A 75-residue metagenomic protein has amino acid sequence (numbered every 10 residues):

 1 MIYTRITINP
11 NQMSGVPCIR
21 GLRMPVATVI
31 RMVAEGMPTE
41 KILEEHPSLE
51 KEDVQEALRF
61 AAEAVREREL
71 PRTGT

Functional and structural regions predicted by a protein language model:
M1-M24: N-terminal first-folded block
N11, V26, M37, R72-G74: A periodicity- and composition-biased signal for non-globular, repetitive helical segments
V16-I19, R23-A57: Amphipathic, hydrophobic secondary-structure cores in small proteins
S48-T75: C-terminal structural segments of small proteins and small subunits
